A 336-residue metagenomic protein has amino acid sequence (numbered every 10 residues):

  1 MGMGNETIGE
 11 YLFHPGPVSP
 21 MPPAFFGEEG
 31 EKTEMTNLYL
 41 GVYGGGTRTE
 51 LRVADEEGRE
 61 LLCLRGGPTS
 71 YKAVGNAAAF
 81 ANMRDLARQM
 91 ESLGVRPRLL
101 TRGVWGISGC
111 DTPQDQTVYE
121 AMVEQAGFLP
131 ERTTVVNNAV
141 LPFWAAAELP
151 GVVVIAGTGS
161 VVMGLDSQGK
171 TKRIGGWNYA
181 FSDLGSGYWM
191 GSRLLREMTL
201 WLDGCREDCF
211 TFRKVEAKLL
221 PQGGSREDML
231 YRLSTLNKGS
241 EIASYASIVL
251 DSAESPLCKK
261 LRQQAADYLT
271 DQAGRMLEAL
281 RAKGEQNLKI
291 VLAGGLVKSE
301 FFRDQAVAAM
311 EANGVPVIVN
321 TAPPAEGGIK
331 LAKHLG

Functional and structural regions predicted by a protein language model:
G2-I8: Extreme N-terminal basic, low-complexity initiation segments that serve as generic localization/processing leaders
M3, F13-G16: Compositionally biased, low-complexity intrinsically disordered regions
G4, P20, G27-L100, Q125 (+2 more regions): ATP-binding/phosphotransfer module of carbohydrate and carboxylate kinases, centering on a glycine-rich
G9, M21-P22: N-terminal leader/targeting signatures
Y11, D55, D115-V118, D166 (+1 more regions): N-terminal low-complexity, intrinsically disordered patches enriched in charged
Y11-F13, F25-F26: Aromatic (phenylalanine/tyrosine) cluster motif
V104-D111, A156-T158, L288-V297: Glycine-rich beta-strand-to-loop/alpha-helix junction loops that act as flexible
C110-D208: Phosphate-binding/catalytic loop of phosphoryl-transfer enzymes
